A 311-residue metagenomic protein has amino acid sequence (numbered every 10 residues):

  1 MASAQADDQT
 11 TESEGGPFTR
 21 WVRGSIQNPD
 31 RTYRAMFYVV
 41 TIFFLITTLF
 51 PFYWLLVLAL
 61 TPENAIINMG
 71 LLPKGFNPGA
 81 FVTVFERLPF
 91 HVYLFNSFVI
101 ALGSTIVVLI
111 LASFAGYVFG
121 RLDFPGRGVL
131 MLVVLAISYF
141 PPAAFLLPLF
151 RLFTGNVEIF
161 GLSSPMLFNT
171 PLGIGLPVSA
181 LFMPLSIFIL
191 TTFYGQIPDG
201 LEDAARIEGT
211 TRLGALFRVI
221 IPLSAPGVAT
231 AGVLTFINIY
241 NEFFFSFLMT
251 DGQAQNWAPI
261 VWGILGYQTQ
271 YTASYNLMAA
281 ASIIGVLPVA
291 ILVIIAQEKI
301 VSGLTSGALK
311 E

Functional and structural regions predicted by a protein language model:
A2-E311: A hydrophobic, multi-pass inner-membrane permease signature
